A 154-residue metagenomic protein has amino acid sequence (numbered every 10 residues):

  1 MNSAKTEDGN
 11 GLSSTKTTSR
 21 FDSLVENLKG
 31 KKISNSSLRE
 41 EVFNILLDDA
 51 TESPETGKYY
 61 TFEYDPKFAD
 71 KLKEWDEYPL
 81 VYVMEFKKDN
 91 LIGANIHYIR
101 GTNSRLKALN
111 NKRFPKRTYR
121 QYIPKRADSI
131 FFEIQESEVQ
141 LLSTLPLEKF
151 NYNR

Functional and structural regions predicted by a protein language model:
M1-T6: N-terminal acidic, proline/glycine-rich, low-complexity intrinsically disordered segments
E7-G9, L28, E55, L91 (+1 more regions): Intrinsically disordered, low-complexity segments enriched in small/polar residues
D8-L12, K16-S19: Extended alpha-helical solenoid scaffolds
T17-T56: Mixed-charge, Lys/Arg-rich low-complexity intrinsically disordered regions
S19, G57-F62, D76, L80 (+3 more regions): Intrinsically disordered, low-complexity segments enriched in small/polar residues
A50-L72: Short coil-to-beta transition motif at edge beta-strands of beta-rich domains
K73-L109: Basic/aromatic-rich interaction segments and small domains that mediate binding to polyanionic partners
I99-R154: Intrinsically disordered, low-complexity, charged/polar segments
